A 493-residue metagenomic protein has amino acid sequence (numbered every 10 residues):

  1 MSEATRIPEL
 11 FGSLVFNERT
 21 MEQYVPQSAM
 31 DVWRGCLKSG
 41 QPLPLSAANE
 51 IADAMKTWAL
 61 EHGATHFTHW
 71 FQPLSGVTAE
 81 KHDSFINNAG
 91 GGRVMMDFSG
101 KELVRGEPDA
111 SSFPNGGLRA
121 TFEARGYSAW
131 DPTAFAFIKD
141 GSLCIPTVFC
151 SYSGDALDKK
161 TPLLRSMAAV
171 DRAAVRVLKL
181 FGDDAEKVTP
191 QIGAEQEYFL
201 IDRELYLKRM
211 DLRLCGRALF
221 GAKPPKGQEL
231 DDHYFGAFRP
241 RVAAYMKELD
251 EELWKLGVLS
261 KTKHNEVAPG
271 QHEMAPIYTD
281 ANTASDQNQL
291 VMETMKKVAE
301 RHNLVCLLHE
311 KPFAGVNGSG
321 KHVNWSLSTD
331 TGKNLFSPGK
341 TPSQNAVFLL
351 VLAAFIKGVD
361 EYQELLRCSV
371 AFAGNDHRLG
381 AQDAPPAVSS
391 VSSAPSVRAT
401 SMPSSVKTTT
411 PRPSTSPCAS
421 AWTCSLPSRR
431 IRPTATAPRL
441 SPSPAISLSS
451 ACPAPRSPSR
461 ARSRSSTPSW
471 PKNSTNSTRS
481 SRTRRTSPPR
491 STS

Functional and structural regions predicted by a protein language model:
M1-E18, P44, R239-L259: N-terminal-biased segments
E3-G100, V104-A120: Histidine/acidic residue-rich metal-binding segments in metalloenzymes
A124-L308, F313-S493: Glycine-rich, acidic/polar active-site loops that bind/position phosphate-bearing ligands
